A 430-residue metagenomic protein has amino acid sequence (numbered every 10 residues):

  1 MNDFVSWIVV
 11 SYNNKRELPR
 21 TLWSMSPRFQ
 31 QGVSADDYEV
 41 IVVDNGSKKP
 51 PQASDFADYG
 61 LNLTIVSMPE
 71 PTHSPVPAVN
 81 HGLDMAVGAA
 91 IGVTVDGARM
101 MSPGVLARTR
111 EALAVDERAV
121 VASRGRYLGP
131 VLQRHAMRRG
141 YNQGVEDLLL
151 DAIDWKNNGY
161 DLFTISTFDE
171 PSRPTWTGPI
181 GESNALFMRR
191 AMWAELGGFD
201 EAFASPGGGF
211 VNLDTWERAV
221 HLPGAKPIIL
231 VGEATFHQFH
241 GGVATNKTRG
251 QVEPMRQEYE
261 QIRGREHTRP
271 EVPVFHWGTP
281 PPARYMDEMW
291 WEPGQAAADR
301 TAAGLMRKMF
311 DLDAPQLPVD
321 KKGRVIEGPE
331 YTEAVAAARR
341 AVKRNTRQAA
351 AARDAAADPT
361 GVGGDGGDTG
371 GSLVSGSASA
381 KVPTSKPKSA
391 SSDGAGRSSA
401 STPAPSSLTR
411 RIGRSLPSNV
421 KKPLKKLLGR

Functional and structural regions predicted by a protein language model:
F4-S6, E39, D214: Cell-envelope/extracellular polymer assembly enzymes that use nucleotide-activated donors
N14-Q30: Short, well-formed alpha-helical segments that are part of the catalytic scaffolds of diverse glycosyltransferases
R20, E182, A202-A349, L373 (+1 more regions): C-terminal catalytic/acceptor-binding lobe
M25-P69: Acidic donor-binding segment of Leloir-type glycosyltransferases
P69-A86: Glycine-rich, basic loop-to-helix element that forms the pyrophosphate-binding segment of sugar-nucleotide handling
A89-R99: Short beta-strand-to-loop acidic/aromatic patch adjacent to the donor-nucleotide binding site
P103-W155: Conserved donor NDP-sugar-binding/catalytic core segment of glycosyltransferases
I153-M188: A recurrent flexible, glycine/aromatic-enriched loop bordering the glycosyltransferase active site that acts as
